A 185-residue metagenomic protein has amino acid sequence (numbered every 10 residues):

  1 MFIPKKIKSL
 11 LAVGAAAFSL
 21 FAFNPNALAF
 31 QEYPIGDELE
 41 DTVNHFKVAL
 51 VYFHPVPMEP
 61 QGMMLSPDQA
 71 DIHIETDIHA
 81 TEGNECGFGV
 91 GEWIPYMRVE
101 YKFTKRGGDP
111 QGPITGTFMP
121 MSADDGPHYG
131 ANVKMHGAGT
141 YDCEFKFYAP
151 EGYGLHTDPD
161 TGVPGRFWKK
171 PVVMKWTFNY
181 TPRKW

Functional and structural regions predicted by a protein language model:
F2-A12: Bacterial N-terminal signal peptides that target proteins for export
A12-A22: Bacterial N-terminal signal peptides
F23-A29: Sec/Tat signal peptide C-region and signal peptidase I cleavage site
D68-A70, F88-V99: Short coil-to-beta strand junction motifs in C2/discoidin
I74-G91: Short amphipathic, basic-aromatic surface patches that mediate peripheral association with negatively charged
A123-G130: Aromatic sugar-binding surface patches on proteins that engage polysaccharides or sugar-phosphate polymers
Y148-D158: Short acidic/polar inter-strand loop motif in beta-rich domains
T157-W185: Short beta-strand elements
